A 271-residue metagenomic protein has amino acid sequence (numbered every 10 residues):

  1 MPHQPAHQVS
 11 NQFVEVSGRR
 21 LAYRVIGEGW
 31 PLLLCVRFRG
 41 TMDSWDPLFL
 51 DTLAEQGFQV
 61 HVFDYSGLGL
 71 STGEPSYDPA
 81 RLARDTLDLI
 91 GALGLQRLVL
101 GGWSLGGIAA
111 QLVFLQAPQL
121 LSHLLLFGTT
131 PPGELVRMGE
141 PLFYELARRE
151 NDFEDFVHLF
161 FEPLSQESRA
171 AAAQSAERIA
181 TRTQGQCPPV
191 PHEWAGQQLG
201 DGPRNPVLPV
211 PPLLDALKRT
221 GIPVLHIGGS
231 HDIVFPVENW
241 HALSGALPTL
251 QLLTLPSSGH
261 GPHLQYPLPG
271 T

Functional and structural regions predicted by a protein language model:
R19-T72: Conserved HGGG/HGGXW glycine-rich cap/lid loop of the alpha/beta-hydrolase fold
H61-G101: Active-site loop/oxyanion-hole signature of alpha/beta-hydrolase fold enzymes
G102-G106, A110: Gly/Ala-rich beta-loop-alpha elbow adjacent to hydrolase catalytic centers
Q111, L115, S122-F153: Flexible "cap/lid" loop of the alpha/beta hydrolase fold
L135-R137, E154-P211, D215-A216: Conserved alpha/beta-hydrolase catalytic His-Asp/Glu region
T220, H226-G228: Short beta-strand/loop motif that positions the catalytic acidic residue of the alpha/beta-hydrolase fold
I233-N239: Conserved alpha/beta-hydrolase "acid-adjacent" motif
S258-L268: Catalytic histidine-centered segment of alpha/beta-hydrolase-like enzymes
